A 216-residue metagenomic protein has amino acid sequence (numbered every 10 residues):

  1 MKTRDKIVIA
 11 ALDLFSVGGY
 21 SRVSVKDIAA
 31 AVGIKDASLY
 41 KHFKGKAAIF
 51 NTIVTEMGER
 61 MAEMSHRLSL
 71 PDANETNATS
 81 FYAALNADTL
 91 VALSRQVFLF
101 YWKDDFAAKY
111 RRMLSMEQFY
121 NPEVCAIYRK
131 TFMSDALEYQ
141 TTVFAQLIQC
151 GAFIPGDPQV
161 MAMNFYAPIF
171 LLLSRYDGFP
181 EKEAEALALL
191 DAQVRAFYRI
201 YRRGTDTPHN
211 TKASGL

Functional and structural regions predicted by a protein language model:
M1-T3: Short, Lys/Arg-enriched anionic-surface-contact patches
K6, L14-E56: Helix-turn-helix
A10, L14, E56, Q96 (+2 more regions): Amphipathic alpha-helical interface segments
T55-M61, S65-S69: Short, basic, alpha-helical segments at the C-terminal edge of helix-turn-helix-like DNA-binding modules
S65-D105, M161-F165, L190: Hydrophobic alpha-helical connector segments
S94-V97, R111-S115, F165, I169 (+1 more regions): Short alpha-helical scaffolding segments that buttress acidic/His motifs in well-ordered protein cores
W102-S115, F119-Q149: Amphipathic alpha-helical packing segments from all-alpha helical-bundle domains
A126-K130, S134, F144-A196, T205-K212 (+1 more regions): Hydrophobic/aromatic-rich alpha-helical bundle segments in the mid-to-C-terminal region
